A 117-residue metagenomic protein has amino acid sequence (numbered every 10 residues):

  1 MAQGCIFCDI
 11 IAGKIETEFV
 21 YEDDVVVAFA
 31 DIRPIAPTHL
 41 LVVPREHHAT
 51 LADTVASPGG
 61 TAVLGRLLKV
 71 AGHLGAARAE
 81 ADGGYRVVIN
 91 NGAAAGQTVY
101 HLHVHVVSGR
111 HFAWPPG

Functional and structural regions predicted by a protein language model:
M1-G117: HIT superfamily nucleotide-processing domains
